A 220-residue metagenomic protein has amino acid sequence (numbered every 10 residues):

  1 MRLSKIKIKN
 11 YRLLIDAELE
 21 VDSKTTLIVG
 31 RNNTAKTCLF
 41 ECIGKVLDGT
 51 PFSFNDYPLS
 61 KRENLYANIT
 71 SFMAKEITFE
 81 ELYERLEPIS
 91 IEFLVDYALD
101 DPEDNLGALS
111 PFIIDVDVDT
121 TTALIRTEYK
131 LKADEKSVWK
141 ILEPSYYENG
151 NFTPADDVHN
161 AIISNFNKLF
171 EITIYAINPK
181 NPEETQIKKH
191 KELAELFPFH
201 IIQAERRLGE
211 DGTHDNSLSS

Functional and structural regions predicted by a protein language model:
M1-G49, F54-I69: Pre-Walker A-like glycine/lysine-rich segment at the N-terminus of P-loop NTPase domains
P58-P88, E92-S220: Glycine-rich phosphate-binding loops of NTPases
